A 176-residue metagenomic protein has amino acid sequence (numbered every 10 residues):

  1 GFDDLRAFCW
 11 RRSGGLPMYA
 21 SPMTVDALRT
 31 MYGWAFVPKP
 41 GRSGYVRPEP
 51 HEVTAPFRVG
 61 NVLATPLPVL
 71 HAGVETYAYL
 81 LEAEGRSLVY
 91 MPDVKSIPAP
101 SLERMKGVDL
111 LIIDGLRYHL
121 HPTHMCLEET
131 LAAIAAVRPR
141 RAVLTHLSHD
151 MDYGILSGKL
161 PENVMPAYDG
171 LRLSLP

Functional and structural regions predicted by a protein language model:
G1-M91, P100, S157-P176: Binuclear metal-dependent hydrolase catalytic cores
K95-P176: Cap/insert and terminal regions of metallo-dependent hydrolase folds
